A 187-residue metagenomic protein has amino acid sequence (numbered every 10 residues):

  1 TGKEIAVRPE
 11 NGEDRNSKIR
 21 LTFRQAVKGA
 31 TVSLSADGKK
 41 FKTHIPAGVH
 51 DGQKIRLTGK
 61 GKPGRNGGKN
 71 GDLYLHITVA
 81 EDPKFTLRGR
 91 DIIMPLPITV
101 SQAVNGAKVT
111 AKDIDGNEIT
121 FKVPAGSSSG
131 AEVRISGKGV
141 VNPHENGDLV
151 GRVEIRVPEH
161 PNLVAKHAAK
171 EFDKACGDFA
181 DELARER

Functional and structural regions predicted by a protein language model:
T1-S33, R65, C176-R187: Post-J-domain flank of DnaJ/Hsp40 co-chaperones
A36-R187: Intrinsically disordered, low-complexity linker/assembly segments
